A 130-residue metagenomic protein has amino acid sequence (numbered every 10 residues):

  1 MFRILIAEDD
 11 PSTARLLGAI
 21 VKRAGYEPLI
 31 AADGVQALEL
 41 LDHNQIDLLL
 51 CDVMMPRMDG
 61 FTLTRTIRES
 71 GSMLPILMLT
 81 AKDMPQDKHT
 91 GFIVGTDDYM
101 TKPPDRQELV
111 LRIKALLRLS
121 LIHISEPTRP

Functional and structural regions predicted by a protein language model:
F2-R3, A115-S125: Short, Lys/Arg-enriched segments at the junction into DNA-binding effector domains of transcriptional regulators
E8: Conserved acidic carboxylate
S12-R23: Charged docking surfaces used in two-component/phosphorelay signaling
G25-A32, L40: Short hydrophobic/Thr-rich beta-strand motif most characteristic of the beta2 strand and flanking loop of CheY-like
N44-L50: Active-site beta3 strand of CheY-like receiver
M55: Receiver (REC) domain active-site loop signature in two-component systems and cognate sites in sensor histidine kinases
